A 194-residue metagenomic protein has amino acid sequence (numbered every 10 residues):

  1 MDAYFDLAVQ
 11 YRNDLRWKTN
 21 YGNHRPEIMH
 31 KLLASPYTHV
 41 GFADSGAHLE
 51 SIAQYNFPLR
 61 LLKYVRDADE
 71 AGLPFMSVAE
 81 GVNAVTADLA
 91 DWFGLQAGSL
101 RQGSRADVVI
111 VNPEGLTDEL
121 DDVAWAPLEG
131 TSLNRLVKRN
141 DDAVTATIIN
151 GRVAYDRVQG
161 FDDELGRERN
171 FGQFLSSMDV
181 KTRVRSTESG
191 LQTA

Functional and structural regions predicted by a protein language model:
M1-A194: Active-site microenvironment of metallo-dependent hydrolases
